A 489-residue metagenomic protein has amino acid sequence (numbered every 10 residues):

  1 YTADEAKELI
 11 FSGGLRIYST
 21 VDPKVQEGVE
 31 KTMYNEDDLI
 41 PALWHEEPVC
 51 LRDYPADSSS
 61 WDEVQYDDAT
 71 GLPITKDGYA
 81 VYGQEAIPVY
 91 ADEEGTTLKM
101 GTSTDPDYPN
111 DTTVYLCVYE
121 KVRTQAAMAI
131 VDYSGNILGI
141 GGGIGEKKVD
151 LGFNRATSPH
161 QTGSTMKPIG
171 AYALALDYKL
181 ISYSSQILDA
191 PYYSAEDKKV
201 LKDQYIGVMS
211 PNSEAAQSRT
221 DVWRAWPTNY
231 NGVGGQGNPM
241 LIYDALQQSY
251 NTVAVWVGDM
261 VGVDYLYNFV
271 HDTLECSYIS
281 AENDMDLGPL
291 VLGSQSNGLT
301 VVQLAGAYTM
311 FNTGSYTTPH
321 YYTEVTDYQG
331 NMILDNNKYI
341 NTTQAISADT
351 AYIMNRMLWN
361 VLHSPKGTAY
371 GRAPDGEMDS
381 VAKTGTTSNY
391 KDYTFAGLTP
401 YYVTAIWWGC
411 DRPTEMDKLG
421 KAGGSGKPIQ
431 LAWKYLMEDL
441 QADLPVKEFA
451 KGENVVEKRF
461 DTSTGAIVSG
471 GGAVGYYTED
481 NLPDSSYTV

Functional and structural regions predicted by a protein language model:
Y1-E5, K24: Long, well-ordered, tryptophan-enriched scaffold segments
K7-F11, Q247-S249, A281-M285: Short, flexible turn/loop "capping" segments at secondary-structure junctions
I10-L15, V149-R155, M285-V291: Surface-exposed aromatic
S19-I130, I137-G142, E146-S158, M166 (+1 more regions): A penicillin-recognizing enzyme superfamily signal
E30, Y34-D38, A171-L180, Y192 (+7 more regions): Sec-exported extracytoplasmic/periplasmic mature domains
I137, T162-A175, Y183, V253-A254 (+2 more regions): Extended, hydrophobic alpha-helical segments in both membrane/secreted and soluble proteins
L180-L266, L287, Y328-N360: Conserved catalytic neighborhood of penicillin-recognizing serine enzymes
Y267, D272-V301: Primarily short, surface-exposed interaction patches in extracytoplasmic proteins
